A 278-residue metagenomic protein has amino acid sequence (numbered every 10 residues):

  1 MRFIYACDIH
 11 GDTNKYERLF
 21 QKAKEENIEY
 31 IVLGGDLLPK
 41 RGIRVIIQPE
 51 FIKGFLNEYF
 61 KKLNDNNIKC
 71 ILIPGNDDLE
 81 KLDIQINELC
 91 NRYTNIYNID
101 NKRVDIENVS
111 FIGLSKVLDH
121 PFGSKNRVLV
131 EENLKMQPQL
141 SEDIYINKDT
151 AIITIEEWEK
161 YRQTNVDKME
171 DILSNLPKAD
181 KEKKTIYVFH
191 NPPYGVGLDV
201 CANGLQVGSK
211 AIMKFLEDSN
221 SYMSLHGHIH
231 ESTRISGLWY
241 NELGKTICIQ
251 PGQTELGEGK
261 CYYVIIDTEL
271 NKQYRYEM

Functional and structural regions predicted by a protein language model:
M1-I4: Extreme N-terminal starter segment of soluble prokaryotic enzymes
C7, L38-F51, P121, K125-E131: Acidic/histidine-rich helix-loop elements that form or flank divalent-metal/phosphate-binding sites at the catalytic
H10-N14, L38-G42, L72-I84, R103-D105 (+4 more regions): Active-site environment of divalent metal-dependent phosphoester hydrolases
T13-I106, P251: Core catalytic region of metal-dependent phosphoesterases/phosphodiesterases, especially metallo-beta-lactamase-like
I28-V32, I212, L216, N220-H226: Proline-aspartate-enriched helix->loop->beta-strand connector
L38, G42-K53, A179-N220: Active-site-proximal segments of metal-dependent phosphoesterases and phosphodiesterases across multiple
V104-E107, K210-D218, S232-M278: Binuclear metal-dependent phosphoesterase catalytic core
V109-A202: Active-site-proximal loop/helix segment associated with metal-binding centers of metalloenzymes
